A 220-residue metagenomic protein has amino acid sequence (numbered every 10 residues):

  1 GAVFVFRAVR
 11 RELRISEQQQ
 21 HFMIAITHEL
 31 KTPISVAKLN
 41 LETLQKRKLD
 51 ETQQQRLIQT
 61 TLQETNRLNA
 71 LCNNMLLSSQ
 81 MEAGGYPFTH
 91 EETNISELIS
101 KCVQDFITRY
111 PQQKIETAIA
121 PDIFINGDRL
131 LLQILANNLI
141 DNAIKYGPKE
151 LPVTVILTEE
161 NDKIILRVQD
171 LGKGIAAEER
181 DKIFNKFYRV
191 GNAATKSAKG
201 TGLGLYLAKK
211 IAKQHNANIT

Functional and structural regions predicted by a protein language model:
Q63-L68: Short alpha-helical segment of the dimerization/phosphotransfer core of two-component systems
T89-E92, K114-F124: Conserved catalytic submotifs in the C-terminal HATPase_c
T89-Q104: A conserved beta-strand-to-alpha-helix junction within the catalytic ATP-binding
A143-I144: Short helix-loop "hinge" at the ATP-lid/N-box region of the Bergerat-fold HATPase_c
D170: Acidic ATP/Mg2+-coordinating residue in the GHKL
I175-F187: Short conserved segment of the HATPase_c
